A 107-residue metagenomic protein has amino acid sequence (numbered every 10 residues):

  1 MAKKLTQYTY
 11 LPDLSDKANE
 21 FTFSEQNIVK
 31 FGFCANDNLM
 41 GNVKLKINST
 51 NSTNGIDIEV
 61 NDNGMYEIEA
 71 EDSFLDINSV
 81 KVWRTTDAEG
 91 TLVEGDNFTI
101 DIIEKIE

Functional and structural regions predicted by a protein language model:
M1-E20, D87-E107: C-terminal interaction-tip segments
A2-Q7, N51-E59: Surface-exposed loop/edge segments in extracytoplasmic proteins
D13-L14, Q26, N61-N63, E71 (+1 more regions): Tight coil/turn sites that cap or link beta-strands
N19-F21, G64-Y66: Short strand-edge motifs at loop-to-beta-strand transitions and within beta-strands of extracellular beta-rich domains
Q26, N36-N38: Short solvent-exposed strand-capping/beta-turn motif centered on an Asx-Ser/Thr pair
N27-F31, D72-G95: Noncatalytic modules at the cell exterior or secretory-pathway interfaces, chiefly beta-strand-rich lectin/adhesion
N38-I56: Short, surface-exposed beta-strand/strand-loop-strand elements in extracellular ectodomains
K44-T50, W83-T85, I103: Predominantly extracellular/luminal cell-surface or secreted proteins
